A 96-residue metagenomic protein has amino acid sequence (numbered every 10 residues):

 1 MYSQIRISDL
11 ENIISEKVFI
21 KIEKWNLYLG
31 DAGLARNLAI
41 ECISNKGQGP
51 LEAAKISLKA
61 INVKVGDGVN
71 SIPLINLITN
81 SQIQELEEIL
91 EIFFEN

Functional and structural regions predicted by a protein language model:
M1-N96: Charged, amphipathic alpha-helical regulatory modules used for macromolecular assembly or allosteric control
